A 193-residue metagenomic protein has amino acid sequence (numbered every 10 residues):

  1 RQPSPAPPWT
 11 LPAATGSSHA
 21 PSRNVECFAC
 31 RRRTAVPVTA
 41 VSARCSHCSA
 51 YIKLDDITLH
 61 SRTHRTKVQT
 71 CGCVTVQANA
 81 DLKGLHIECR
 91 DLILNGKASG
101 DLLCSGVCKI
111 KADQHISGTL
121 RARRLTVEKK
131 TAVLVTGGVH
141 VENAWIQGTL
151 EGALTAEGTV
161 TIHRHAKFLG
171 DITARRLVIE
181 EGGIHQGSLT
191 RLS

Functional and structural regions predicted by a protein language model:
R1-P7: Extended, low-complexity, charged intrinsically disordered regions
P3, V25-E26: Small/flexible residues
W9-L11: Hydrophobic/aromatic hotspots within intrinsically disordered, low-complexity regions
A14-R23, T34-T39: Short, flexible, mixed-charge glycine/proline-rich loop motifs that serve as phosphate/nucleic-acid-contacting
S22, T39-A40, H47-A50, L54-S193: Extended beta-solenoid/beta-helix repeat architectures
C27-C30, A43-C48: Short cysteine-rich clusters marking metal-coordination/redox-active sites
